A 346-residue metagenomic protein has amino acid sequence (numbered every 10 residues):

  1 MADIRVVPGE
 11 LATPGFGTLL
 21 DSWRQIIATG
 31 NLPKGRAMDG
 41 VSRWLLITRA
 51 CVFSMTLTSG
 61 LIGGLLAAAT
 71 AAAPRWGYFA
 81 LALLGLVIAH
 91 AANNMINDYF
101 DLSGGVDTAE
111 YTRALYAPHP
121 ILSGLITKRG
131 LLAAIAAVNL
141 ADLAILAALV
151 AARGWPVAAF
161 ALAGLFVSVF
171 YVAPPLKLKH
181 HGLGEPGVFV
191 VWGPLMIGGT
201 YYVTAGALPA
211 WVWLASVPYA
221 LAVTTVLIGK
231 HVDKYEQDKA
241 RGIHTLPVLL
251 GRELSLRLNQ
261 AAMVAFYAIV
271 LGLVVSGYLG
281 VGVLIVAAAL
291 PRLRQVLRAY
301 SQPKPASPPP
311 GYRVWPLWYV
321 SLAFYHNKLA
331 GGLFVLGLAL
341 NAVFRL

Functional and structural regions predicted by a protein language model:
M1-L81, G85, L176, G184 (+1 more regions): Topogenic membrane-insertion module of multi-pass membrane proteins
G9, V275-L346: Extended hydrophobic alpha-helices typical of membrane-associated regions
S54-G63, P186-Y201, L249-R252, R313-G332: Small-residue-rich segments of transmembrane alpha-helices in multi-pass membrane proteins, especially helix faces
T58-I62, A68-Y99, A158-V169, P209-G229: Membrane-embedded alpha-helical segments that form the functional core of polytopic membrane enzymes, especially those
A69, V188-Y235, R241, E253-R257: Functional transmembrane core segments of multi-pass inner-membrane proteins
I88-A114, T224-V248, R252-S255: Acidic (Asp/Glu-rich) catalytic motifs at the cytosolic membrane interface
Y111-A152, I243-G282, S321-L333: Multi-pass membrane catalytic core of lipid/isoprenoid biosynthesis enzymes
A117-L208: Intramembrane alpha-helical segments
